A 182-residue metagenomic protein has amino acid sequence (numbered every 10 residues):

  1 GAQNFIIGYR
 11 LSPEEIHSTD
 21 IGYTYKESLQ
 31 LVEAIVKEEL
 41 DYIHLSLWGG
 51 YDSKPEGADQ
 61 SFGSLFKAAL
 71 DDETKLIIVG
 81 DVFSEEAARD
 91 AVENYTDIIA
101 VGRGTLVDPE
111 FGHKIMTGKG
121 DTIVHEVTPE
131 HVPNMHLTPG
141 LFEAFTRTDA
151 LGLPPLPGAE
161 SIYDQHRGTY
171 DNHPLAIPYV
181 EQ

Functional and structural regions predicted by a protein language model:
G1-Q182: Flavin-dependent oxidoreductase catalytic cores
